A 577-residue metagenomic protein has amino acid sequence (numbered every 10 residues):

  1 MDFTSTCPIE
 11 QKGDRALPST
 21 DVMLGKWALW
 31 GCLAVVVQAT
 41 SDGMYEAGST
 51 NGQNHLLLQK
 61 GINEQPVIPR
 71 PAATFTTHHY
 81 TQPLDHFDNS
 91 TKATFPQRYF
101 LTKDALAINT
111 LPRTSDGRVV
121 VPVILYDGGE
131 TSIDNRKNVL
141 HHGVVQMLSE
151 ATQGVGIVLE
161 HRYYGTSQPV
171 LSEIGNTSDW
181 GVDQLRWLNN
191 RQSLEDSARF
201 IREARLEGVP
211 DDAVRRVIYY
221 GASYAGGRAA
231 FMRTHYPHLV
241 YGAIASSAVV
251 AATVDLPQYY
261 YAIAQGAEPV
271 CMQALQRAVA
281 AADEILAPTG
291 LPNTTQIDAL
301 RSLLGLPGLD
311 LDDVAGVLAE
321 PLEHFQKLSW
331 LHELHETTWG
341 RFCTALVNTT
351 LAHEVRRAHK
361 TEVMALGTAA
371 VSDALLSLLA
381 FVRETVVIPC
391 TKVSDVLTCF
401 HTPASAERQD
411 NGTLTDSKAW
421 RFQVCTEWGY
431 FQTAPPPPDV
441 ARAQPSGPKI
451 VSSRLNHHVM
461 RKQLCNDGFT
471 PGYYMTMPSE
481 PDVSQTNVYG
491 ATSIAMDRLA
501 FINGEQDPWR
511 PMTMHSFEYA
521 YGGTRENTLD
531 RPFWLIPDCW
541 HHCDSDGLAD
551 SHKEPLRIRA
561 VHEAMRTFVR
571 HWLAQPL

Functional and structural regions predicted by a protein language model:
G25-A39: Cleavable N-terminal signal peptides of Sec/SRP-targeted secreted and luminal proteins
V36-V158, T166, E173, A560 (+1 more regions): Catalytic-loop region of hydrolases
D116, V121-V123, G129-E130, R136-E195 (+1 more regions): Active-site machinery of serine-nucleophile hydrolases
D196-A213: Conserved acidic catalytic loop of the alpha/beta-hydrolase fold
P210-A222: Alpha/beta-hydrolase fold nucleophile elbow
G221-F231: Glycine-rich nucleophile elbow surrounding the catalytic serine of serine-hydrolase chemistry
H238-L351: A catalytic-pocket lid/entrance helix-loop region that shapes and gates access to the active site across common
L322-L577: C-terminal subdomain of alpha/beta-hydrolase-fold enzymes, centered on the catalytic histidine and its supporting
